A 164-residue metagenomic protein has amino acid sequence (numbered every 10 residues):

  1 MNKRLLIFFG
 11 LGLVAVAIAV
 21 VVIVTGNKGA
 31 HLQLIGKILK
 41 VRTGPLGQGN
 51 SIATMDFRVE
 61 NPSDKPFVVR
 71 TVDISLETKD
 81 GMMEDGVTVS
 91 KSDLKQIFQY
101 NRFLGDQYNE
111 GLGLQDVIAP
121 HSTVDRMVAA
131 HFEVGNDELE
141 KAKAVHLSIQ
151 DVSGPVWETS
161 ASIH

Functional and structural regions predicted by a protein language model:
M1-I52, D106-Q107, D116-A119, T123-R126 (+1 more regions): Membrane engagement elements in two modes
G47, D64-I118: The feature marks short-to-medium sequence segments in extracytoplasmic or secretory-pathway proteins
A53-M55, R70-V72, R126-V128, K143-L147 (+1 more regions): Hydrophobic residues positioned within well-ordered beta-strands of beta-sheet architectures
F57-S63: Asparagine-centered strand-capping/turn motif at beta-strand->loop junctions
E60, E77, Q150-V152: A generic structural motif
D80-G81, V152-V156: Glycine-centered tight beta-turn/hairpin loop motif at sheet-sheet or coil-to-beta transitions
E84-V89, W157-H164: Short amphipathic beta-strand/extended segments with alternating polar/hydrophobic composition
D125-M127, F132-G154: Short, surface-exposed ligand- or partner-binding patches at beta-edge/loop junctions that are enriched in aromatics
